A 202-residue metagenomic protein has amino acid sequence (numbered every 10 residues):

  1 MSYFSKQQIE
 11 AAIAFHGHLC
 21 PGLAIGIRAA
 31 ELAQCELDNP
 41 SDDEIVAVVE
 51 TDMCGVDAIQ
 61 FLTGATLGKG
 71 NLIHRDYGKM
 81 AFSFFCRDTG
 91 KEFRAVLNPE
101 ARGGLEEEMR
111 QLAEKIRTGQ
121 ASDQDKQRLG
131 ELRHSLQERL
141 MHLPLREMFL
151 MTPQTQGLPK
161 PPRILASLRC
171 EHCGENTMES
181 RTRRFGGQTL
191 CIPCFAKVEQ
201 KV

Functional and structural regions predicted by a protein language model:
M1-F15, C173: Short, hydrophobic/aliphatic alpha-helical segments
F15-A29: Conserved phosphate/anionic-ligand binding catalytic regions in large, soluble enzymes, centered on
E44-D88: A structural-propensity feature for long, helix-poor, extended segments
E147-L158, H172-T177: Short Cys/His-rich Zn2+-coordinating modules
G157-S167, S180-F185: Short, flexible, mixed-charge glycine/proline-rich loop motifs that serve as phosphate/nucleic-acid-contacting
C170-G174, C191-C194: Short cysteine-rich clusters marking metal-coordination/redox-active sites
M178, E199: Short functional micro-motifs and their immediate structural scaffolds
F185-K197: Cysteine-rich micro-motifs
